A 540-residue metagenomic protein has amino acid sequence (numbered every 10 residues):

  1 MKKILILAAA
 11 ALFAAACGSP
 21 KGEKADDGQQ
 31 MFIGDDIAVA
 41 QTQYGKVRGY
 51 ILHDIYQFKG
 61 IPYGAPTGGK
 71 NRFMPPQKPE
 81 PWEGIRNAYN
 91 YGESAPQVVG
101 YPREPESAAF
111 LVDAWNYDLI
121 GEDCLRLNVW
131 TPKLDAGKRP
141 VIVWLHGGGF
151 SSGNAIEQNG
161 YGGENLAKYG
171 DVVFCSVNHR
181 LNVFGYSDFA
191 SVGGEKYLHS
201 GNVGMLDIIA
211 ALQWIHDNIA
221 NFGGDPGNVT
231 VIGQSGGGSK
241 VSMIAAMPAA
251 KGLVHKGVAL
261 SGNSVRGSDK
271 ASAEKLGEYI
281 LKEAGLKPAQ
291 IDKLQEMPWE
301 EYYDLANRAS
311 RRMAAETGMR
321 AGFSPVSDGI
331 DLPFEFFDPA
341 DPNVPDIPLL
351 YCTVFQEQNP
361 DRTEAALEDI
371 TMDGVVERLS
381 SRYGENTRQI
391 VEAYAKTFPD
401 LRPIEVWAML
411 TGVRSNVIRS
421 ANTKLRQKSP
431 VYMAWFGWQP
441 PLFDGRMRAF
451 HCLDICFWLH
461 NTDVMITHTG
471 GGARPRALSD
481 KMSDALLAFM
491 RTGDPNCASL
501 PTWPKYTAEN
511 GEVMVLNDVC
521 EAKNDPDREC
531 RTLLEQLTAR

Functional and structural regions predicted by a protein language model:
A14-A16: C-terminal motif of bacterial Sec signal peptides marking the signal peptidase cleavage site
G18-N202, P226, T469-M482, M490-L500 (+3 more regions): Non-catalytic accessory segments of hydrolases
D113, D217, K251, L260-V375 (+1 more regions): Substrate-access "cap/lid" subdomains that shape and gate the entrance to catalytic or ligand-binding pockets
G147, V203-D207, S235-G238: Active-site loop->helix "elbow" adjoining a glycine-rich segment at hydrolase catalytic centers
Y197-A220: Alpha/beta-hydrolase active-site loop
F222-Q234: Alpha/beta-hydrolase fold nucleophile elbow
G238-A250: Short glycine-enriched nucleophile-adjacent loop and the immediately C-terminal alpha-helix near the catalytic center
S415-R540: Mobile gating loops/cap/lid regions near enzyme active sites that modulate substrate access
